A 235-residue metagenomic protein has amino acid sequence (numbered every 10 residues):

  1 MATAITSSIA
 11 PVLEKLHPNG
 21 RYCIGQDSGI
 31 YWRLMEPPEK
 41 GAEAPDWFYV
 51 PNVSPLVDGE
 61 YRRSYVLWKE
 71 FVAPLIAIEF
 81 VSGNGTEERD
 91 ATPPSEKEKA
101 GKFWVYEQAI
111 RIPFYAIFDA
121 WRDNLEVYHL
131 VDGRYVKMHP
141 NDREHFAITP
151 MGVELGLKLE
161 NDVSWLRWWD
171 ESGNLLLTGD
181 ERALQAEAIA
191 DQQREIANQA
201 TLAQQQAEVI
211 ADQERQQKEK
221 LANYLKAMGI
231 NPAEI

Functional and structural regions predicted by a protein language model:
M1-F48: Acidic-basic catalytic patches of nuclease active cores, encompassing PD-(D/E)XK and other metal-cofactor nuclease
P11, P37-E39, P55-I110, I117-I235: C-terminal interaction segment
A44-P45, I112-F114: Short, surface-exposed beta-edge/turn micro-motifs
P51-V53: Protease-associated
